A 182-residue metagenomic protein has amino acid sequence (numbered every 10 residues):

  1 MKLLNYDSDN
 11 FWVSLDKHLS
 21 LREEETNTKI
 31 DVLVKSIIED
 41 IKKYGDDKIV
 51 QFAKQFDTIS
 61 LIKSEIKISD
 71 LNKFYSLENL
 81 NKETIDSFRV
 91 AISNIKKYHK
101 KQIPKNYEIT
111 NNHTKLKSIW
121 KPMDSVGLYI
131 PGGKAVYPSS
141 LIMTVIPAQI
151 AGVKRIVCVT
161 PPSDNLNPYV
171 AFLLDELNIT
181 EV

Functional and structural regions predicted by a protein language model:
M1-M123: N-terminal Rossmann-like NAD(P)+-binding subdomain of aldehyde/semialdehyde dehydrogenases
G45, K154, T180: Short acidic/polar active-site loop segments enriched in Thr and Asp
D57-T58, G152, N178: Glycine-centered helix-boundary capping/hinge motifs
I109-L173: Conserved small-residue-rich beta-alpha loop and adjacent elements that most often cradle the phosphate/pyrophosphate
A171-V182: A glycine-rich helix N-cap at a beta->alpha junction
